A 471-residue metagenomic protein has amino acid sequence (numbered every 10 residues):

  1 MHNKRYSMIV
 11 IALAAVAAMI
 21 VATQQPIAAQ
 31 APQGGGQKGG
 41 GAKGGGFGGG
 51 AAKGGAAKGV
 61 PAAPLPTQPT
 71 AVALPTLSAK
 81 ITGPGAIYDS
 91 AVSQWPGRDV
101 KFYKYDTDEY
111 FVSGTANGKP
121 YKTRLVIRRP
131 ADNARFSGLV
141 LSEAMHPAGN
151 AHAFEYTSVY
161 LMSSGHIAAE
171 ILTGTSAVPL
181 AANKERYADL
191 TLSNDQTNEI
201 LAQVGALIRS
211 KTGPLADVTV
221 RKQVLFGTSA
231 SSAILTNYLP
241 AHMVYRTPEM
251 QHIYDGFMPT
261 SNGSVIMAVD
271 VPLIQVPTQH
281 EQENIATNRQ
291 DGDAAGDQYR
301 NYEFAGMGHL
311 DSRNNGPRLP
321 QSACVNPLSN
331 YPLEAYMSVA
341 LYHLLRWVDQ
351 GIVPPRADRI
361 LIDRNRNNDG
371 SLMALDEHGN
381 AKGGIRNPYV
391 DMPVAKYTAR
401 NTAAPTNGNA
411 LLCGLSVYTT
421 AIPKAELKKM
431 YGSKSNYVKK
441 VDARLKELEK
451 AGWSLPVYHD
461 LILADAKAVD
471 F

Functional and structural regions predicted by a protein language model:
M1-Y6: N-terminal secretory signal peptides that target proteins for export/translocation
M8-I11, I27-A29, V159-M162: Hydrophobic transmembrane signal anchors and adjacent membrane-proximal interface regions, especially in viral
V10-A22: Bacterial N-terminal signal peptides
I20-Q33: Signal peptide processing junction and immediate N-terminal pro/mature segment of secreted/exported proteins
A31-F471: C-terminal His-loop and adjacent cap/lid subdomain of alpha/beta-hydrolase
